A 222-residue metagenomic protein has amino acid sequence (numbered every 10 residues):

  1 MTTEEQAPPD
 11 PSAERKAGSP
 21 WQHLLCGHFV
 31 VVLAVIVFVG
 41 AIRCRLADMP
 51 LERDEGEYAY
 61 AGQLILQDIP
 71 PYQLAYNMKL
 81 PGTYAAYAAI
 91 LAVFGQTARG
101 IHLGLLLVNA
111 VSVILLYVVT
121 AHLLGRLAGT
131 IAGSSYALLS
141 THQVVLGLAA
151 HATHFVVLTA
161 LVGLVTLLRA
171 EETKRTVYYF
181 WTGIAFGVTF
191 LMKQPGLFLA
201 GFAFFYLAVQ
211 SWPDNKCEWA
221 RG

Functional and structural regions predicted by a protein language model:
M1-I42, A121: Start-transfer (signal-anchor) and selected internal transmembrane alpha helices of multi-pass inner/ER membrane
L24, N215-G222: Membrane-interfacial entry segments at the cytosolic side of transmembrane helices
G40-E57: Helix-to-loop transition at the C-terminal end of transmembrane segments
C44, D48, Y84, A98-H102 (+6 more regions): Aromatic- and kink-enriched transmembrane "portal" helix at the membrane-lumen/periplasm boundary that abuts
Y58-I65, L74-R99, L106-L107, T189: Short hydrophobic/aromatic helix or loop-helix immediately within or flanking a transmembrane segment in polytopic
L116-T141, V157-L158, K174-W181: Transmembrane-helix signature of polytopic, membrane-embedded enzymes that assemble or transfer cell-envelope glycans
G163-W181, L207-C217: Membrane-interface transmembrane helices that cradle and orient dolichyl/undecaprenyl
V177-Q194, A200-F205: Membrane-interface alpha helices of multi-pass inner-membrane proteins
